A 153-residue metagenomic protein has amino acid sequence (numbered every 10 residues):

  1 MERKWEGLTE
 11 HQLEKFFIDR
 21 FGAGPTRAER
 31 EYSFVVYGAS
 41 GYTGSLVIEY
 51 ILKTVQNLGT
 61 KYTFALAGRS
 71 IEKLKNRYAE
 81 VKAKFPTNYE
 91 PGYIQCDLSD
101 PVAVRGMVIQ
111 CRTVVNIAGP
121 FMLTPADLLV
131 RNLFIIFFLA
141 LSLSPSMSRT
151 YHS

Functional and structural regions predicted by a protein language model:
M1-F34: Non-catalytic terminal and boundary segments that flank Rossmann-like NAD(P)-dependent oxidoreductase
G22-P25, L52-K61, V81-P86, I136-F137 (+1 more regions): Alpha-helix termini
E29-N57: N-terminal Rossmann NAD(P)H-binding glycine-rich loop of SDR-like oxidoreductase domains
V35, T63-A65, G92: A structural signal for isolated positions on well-ordered beta-strands in alpha/beta enzyme cores
I48, V104, L128-V130: Generic hydrophobic/aromatic pocket-lining and core-packing "Φ" positions
K61-N88: Glycine-rich phosphate-binding loop and adjoining beta1-alpha1-beta2 segment of Rossmann-like nucleotide-binding folds
T87, G92-T113, I117-P120: Conserved Rossmann-fold cofactor-binding substructure of NAD(P)-dependent oxidoreductases
F121-S153: Glycine-/Pro-rich loop/turn segments that contact NAD(P) or position catalytic residues in Rossmann-like domains
